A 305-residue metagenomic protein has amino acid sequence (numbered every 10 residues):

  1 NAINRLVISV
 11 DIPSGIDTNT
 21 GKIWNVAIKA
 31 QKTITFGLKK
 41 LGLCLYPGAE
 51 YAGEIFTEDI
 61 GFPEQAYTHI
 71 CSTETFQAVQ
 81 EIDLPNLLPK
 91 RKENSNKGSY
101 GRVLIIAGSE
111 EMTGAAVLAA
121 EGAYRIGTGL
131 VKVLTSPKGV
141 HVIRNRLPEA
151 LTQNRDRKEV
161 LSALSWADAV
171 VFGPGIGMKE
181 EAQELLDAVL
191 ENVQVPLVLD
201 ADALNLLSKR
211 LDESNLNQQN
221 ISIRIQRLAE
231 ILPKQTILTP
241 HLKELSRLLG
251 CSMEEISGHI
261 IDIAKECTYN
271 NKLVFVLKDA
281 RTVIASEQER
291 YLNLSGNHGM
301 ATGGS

Functional and structural regions predicted by a protein language model:
N1-C44: Glycine/threonine-rich beta-strand-loop-alpha-helix active-site module that forms ligand/phosphate-binding
K32, L43-A201, N205-I237, L242-S305: Small-residue (G/A/S/T)-rich helix-start motifs and N-terminal tracts that mark the onset
